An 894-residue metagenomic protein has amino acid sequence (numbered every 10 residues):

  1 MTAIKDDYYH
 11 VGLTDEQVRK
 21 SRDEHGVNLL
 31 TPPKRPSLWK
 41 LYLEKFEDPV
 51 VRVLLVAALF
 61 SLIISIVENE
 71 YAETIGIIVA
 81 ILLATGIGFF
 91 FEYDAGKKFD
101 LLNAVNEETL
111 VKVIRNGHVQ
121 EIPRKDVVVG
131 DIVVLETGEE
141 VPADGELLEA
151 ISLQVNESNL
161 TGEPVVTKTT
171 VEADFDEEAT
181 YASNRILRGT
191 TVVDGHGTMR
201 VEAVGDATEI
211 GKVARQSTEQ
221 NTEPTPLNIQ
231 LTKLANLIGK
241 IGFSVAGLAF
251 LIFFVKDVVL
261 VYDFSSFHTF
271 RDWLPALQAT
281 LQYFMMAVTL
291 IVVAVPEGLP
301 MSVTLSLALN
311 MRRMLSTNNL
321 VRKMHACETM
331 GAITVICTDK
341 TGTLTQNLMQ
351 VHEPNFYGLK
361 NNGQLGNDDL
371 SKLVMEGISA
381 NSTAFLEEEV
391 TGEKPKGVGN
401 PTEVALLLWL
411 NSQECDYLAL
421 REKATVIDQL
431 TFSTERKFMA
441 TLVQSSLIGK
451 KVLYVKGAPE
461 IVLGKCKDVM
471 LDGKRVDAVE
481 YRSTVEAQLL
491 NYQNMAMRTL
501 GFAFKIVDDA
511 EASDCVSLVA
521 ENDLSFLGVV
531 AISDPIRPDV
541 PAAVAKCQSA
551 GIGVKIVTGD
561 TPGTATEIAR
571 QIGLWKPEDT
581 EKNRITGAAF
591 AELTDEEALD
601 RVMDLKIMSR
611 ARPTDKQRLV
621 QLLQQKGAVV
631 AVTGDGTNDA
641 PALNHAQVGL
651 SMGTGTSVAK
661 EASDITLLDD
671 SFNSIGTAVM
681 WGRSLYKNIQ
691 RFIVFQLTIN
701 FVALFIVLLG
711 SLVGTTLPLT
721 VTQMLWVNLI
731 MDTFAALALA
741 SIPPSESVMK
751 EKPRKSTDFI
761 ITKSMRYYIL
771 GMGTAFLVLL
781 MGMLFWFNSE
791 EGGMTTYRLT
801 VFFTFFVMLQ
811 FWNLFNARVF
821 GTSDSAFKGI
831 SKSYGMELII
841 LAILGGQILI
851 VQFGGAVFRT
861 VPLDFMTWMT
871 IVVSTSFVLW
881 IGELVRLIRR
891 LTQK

Functional and structural regions predicted by a protein language model:
M1-K752, D758-I761, T774, F803 (+2 more regions): Conserved cytosolic headpiece of P-type ATPases
T441, G714-N728, M765-M808, F815: Substrate-binding/catalytic subdomain of NAD(P)-dependent oxidoreductase enzymes
